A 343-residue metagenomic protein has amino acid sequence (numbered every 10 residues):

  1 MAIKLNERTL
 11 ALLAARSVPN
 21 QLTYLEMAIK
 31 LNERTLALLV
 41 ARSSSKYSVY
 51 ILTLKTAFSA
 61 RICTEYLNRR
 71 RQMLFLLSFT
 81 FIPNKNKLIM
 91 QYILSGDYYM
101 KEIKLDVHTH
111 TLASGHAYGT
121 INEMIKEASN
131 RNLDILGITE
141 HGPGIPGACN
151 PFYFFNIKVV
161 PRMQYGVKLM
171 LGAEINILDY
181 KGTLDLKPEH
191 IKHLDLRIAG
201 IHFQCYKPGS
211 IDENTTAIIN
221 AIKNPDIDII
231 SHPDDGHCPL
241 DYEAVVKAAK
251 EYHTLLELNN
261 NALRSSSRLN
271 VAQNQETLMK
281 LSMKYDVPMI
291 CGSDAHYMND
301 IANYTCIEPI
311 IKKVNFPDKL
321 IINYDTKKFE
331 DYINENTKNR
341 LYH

Functional and structural regions predicted by a protein language model:
A2-A15, M27-A41: Long, intrinsically disordered low-complexity tandem-repeat segments
Q21, L25, S48, L52 (+3 more regions): Short hydrophobic targeting helices and cationic amphipathic motifs that mediate membrane/organellar targeting
Y92-H110: Replace "His-x-His-based motif
K104-S114, I138, I230-D235, S293-A295: Histidine-centered catalytic micro-motifs
G115-G119, A148-C149, P239-V246, S266-L281 (+1 more regions): Histidine/acidic-residue-rich catalytic or RNA/ligand-binding cores of hydrolases and nuclease-related proteins
G142, G147-L258, A262, P309-I322 (+1 more regions): Extended substrate/RNA-proximal surfaces in nucleic-acid metabolism proteins
V287-I301: Short acidic/histidine-rich active-site segments
